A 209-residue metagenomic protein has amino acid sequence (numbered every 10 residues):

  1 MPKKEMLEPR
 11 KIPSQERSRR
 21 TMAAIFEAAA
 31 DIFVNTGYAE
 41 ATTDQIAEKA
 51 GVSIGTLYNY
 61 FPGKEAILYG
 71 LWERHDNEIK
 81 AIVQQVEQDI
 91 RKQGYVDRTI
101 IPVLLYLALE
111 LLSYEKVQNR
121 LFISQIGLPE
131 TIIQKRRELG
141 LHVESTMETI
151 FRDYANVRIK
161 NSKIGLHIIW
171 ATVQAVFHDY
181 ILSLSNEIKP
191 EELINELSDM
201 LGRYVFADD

Functional and structural regions predicted by a protein language model:
M1-R20, D209: N-terminal intrinsically disordered/low-complexity leader segments
P9, R20, A24, A28 (+2 more regions): Helix-turn-helix
S18, M22, F26, L68 (+5 more regions): Amphipathic, non-transmembrane alpha-helical scaffold segments
A24-I32, E78, V103, L107: Pre-recognition alpha-helix immediately N-terminal to the DNA-recognition helix within helix-turn-helix or winged-helix
G70, R74, Q84-Y114, I169: Hydrophobic alpha-helical connector segments
N77-Q84, T99-V103, L111, E130-A155 (+2 more regions): Amphipathic alpha-helical packing segments from all-alpha helical-bundle domains
E87, L109-T131, E148, H178-L182: Amphipathic alpha-helical segments used for helix-helix packing
R120, S124, I133, R152-M200: Hydrophobic/aromatic-rich alpha-helical bundle segments in the mid-to-C-terminal region
